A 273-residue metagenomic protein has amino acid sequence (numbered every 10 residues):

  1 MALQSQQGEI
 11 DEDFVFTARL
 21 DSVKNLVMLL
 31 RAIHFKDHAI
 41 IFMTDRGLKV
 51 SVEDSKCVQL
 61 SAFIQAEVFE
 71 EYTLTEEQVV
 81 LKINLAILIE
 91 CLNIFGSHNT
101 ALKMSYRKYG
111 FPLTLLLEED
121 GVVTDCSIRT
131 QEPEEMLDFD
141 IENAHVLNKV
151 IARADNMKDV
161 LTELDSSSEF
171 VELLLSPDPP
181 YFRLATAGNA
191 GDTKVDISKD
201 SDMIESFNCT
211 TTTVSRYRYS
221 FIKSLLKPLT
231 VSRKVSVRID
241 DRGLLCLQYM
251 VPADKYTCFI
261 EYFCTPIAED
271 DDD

Functional and structural regions predicted by a protein language model:
M1-S167, L174-D273: DNA polymerase sliding clamps and clamp-related checkpoint/processivity subunits
